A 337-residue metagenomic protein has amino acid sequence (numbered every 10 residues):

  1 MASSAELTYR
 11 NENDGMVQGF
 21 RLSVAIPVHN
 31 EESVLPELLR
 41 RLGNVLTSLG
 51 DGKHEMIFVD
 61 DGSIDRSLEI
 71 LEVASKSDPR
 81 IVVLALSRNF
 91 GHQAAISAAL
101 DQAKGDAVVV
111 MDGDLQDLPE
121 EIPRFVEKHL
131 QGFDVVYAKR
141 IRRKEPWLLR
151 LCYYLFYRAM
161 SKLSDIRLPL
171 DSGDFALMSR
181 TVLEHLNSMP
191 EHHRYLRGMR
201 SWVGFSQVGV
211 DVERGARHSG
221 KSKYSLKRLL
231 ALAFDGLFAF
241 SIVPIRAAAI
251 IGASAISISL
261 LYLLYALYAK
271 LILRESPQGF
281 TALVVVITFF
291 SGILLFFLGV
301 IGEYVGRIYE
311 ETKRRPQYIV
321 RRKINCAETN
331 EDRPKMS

Functional and structural regions predicted by a protein language model:
A2-E145: Structured catalytic core of nucleotide-sugar glycosyltransferases
A2-G19, Y195-S337: Hydrophobic helical membrane-anchoring modules
P27, L86-R88, A176, A249 (+2 more regions): Short conserved micro-motifs on helix faces and helix-strand junctions that flank and scaffold key functional residues
H29-S33, Q116, E120, N187 (+3 more regions): Residues in soluble alpha-helical coiled-coils and helical-bundle/repeat scaffolds
N44-T47, E127, S161, E310 (+1 more regions): Regular, well-ordered alpha-helical segments
N44-T47, V108, D134, S164 (+4 more regions): Generic structural signal for secondary-structure transition and capping sites
V73, L84-R88, H92-Q102, Q116-M199 (+1 more regions): Acceptor/aglycone-binding surface of glycosyltransferases and processive sugar-polymer synthases
